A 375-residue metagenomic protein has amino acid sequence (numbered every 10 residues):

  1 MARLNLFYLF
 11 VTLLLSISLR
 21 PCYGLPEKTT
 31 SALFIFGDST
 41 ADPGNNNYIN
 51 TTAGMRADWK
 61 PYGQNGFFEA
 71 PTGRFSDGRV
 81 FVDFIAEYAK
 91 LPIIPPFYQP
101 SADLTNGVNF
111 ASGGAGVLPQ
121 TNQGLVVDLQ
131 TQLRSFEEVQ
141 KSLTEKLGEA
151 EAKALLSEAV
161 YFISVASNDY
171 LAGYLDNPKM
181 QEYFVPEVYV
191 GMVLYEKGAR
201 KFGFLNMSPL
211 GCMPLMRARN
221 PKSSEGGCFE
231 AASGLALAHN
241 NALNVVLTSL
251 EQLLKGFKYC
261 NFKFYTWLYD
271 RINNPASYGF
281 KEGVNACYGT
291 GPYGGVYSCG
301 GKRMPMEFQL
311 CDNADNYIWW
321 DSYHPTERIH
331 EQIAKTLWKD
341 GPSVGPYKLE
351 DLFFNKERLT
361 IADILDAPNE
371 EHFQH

Functional and structural regions predicted by a protein language model:
A2-H375: Conserved active-site regions of diverse hydrolases
